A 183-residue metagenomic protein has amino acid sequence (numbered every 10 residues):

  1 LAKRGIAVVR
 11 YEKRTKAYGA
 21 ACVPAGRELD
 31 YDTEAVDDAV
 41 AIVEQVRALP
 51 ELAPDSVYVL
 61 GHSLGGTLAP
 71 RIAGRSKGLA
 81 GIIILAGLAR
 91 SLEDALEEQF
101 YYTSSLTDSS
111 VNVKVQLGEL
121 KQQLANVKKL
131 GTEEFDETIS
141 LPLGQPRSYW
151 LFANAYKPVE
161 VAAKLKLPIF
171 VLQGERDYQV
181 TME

Functional and structural regions predicted by a protein language model:
A2-K3, A163: Anion (oxyanion) recognition and catalysis
K3, R10-T33, T103-S104: Cap/lid segment of the alpha/beta-hydrolase catalytic domain
E28-P50: Alpha/beta-hydrolase active-site loop
Q45-E51, D55-S104, S109: Primarily recognizes the serine-hydrolase "nucleophile elbow" in alpha/beta-hydrolase and SGNH/GDSL folds
G81-K164: Accessory cap/linker subdomain of secreted extracellular hydrolases
L165, V171-Q173: Short beta-strand/loop motif that positions the catalytic acidic residue of the alpha/beta-hydrolase fold
E175-D177: Acidic beta-to-alpha connecting loop that harbors the catalytic carboxylate
Q179-E183: Conserved alpha/beta-hydrolase "acid-adjacent" motif
